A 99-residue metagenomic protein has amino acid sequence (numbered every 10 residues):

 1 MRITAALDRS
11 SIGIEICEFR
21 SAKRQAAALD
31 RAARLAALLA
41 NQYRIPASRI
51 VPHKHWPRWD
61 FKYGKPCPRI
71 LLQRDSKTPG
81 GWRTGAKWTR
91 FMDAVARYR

Functional and structural regions predicted by a protein language model:
M1-R2: Alpha-helical scaffolding within the catalytic cores of extracellular/periplasmic polymer-degrading hydrolases
A5-I14: Short coil-to-beta-strand
R9, E18-R99: Basic/polar, cationic surfaces and motifs that engage anionic cell-wall and phosphate/carboxylate ligands
